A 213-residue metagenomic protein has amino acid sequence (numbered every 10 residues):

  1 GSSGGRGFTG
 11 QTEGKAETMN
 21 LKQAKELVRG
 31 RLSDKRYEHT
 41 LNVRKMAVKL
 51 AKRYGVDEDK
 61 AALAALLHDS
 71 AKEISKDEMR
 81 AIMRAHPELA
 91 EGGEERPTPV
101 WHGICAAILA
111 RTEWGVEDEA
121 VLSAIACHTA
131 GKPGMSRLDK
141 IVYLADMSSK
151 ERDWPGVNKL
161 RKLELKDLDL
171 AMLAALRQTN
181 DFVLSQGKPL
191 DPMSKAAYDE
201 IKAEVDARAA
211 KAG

Functional and structural regions predicted by a protein language model:
G1-T18: Short, Lys/Arg-enriched N-terminal segments with co-localized hydrophobic residues within the first ~10-30 amino acids
L21: Conserved N-terminal diphosphate/IPP-binding helix and adjacent helical/loop segment of trans-prenyltransferase domains
K25-G30, V48-L176, R208: Divalent metal-dependent catalytic cores for phosphoryl transfer on phosphate-bearing substrates
S33, K52, A130, D181-K188: Generic secondary-structure signature for well-ordered alpha-helical cores
H39: N-terminal glycine-rich anion-binding loops that anchor highly charged ligand groups
F182-G213: Charged phosphate-binding loop/patch that engages nucleotide di/tri-phosphates or the phosphate backbone of nucleic
